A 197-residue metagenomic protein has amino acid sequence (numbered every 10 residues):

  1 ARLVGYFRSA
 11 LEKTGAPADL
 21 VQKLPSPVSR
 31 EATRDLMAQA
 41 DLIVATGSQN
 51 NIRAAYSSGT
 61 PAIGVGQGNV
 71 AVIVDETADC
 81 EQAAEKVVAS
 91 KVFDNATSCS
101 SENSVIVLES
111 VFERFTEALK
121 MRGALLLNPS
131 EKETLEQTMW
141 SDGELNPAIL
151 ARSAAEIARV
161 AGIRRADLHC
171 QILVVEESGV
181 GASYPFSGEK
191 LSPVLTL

Functional and structural regions predicted by a protein language model:
A1-Q82: Rossmann-like NAD(P) dinucleotide-binding subdomain of oxidoreductase/dehydrogenase enzymes
E12-A16, G162-A166, S187-G188: Short, conserved catalytic or adaptor-binding loops enriched in Gly and charged residues
A16, A38, S100, E189-S192: Structured loop/turn residues at beta-strand edges in well-structured enzyme cores
K23-P27, V175-E177, T196-L197: Short acidic-hydrophobic, aromatic-tinged amphipathic segments that line or gate anion-handling sites
Q49-G181: ALDH superfamily catalytic-core signature
S104-V107, K190-L197: Short, well-ordered beta-strand elements within core beta-sheets of diverse protein domains
L150, S187-K190: Hydrophobic alpha-helical segments and helix-packing faces
Y184: Aromatic-acidic/polar surface patches that form glycan- and anion
